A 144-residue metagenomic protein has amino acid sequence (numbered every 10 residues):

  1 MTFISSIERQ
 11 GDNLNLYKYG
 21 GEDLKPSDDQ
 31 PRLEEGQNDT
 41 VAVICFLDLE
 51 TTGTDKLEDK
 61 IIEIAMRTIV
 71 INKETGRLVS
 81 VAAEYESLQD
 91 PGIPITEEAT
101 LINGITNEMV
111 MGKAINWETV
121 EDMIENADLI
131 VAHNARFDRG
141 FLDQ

Functional and structural regions predicted by a protein language model:
T2-D143: Conserved non-catalytic scaffold segment of RNase H-like nuclease domains
